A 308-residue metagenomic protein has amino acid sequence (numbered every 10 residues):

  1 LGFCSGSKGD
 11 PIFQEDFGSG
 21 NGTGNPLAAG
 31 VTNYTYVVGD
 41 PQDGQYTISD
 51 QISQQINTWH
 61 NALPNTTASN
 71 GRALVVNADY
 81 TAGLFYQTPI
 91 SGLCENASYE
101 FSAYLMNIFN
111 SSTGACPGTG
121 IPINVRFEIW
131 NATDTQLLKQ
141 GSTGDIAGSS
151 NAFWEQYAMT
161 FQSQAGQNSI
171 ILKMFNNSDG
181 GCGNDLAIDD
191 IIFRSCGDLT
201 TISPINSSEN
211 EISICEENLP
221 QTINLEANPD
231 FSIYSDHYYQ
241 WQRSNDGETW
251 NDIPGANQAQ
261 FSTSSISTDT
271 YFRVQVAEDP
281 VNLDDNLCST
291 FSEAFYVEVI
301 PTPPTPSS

Functional and structural regions predicted by a protein language model:
G2-C94, L105-I108, G114-R126, T133 (+2 more regions): Aromatic (Trp/Tyr/Phe) and Gly/Pro-enriched flexible surface segments
Y99, N168-I170, T268-F272: Exposed beta-strand face motif in extracellular beta-rich ectodomains
D179-C182, A277-C288: Short, solvent-exposed loop/turn segments at the edges of extracellular beta-sandwich modules
R194-T201, E293-P306: Extracellular interdomain linker/stem segments of modular secreted and single-pass surface proteins
L219-P229: A short beta-strand segment in extracellular, disulfide-stabilized domains
P229-R243: Solvent-exposed loop segments of extracellular immunoglobulin-like
Q242-S244, R273-A277: Conserved Ser/Thr-centered positions that define the repeating blades of beta-propeller domains
Q242-S265: Surface-exposed, flexible coil segments in extracellular/virion-facing regions
